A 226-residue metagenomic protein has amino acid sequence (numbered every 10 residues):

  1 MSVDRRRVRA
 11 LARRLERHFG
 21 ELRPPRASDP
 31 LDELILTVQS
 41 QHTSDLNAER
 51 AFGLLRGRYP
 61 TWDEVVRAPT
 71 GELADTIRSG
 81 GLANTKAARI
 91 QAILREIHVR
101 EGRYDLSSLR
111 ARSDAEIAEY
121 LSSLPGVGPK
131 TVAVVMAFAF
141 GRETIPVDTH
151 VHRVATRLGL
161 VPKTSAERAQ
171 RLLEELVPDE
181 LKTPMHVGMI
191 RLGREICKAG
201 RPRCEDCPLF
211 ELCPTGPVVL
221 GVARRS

Functional and structural regions predicted by a protein language model:
S2-R225: Catalytic cores of DNA base-excision repair glycosylases
